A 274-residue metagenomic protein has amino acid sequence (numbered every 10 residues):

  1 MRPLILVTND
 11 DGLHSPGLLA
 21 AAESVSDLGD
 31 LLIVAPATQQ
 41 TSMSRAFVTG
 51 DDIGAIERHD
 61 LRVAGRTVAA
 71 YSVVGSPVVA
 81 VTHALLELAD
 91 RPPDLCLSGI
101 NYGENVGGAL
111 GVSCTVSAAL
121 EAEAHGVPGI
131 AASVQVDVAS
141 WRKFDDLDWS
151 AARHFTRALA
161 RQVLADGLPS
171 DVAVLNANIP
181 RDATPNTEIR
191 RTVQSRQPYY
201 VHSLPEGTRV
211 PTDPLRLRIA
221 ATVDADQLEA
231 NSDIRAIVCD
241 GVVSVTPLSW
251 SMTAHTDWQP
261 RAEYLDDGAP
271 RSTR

Functional and structural regions predicted by a protein language model:
M1-I5, P16-E87, R91-P92: A cross-family phosphate/adenosyl-ligand binding-site feature
D11-L19, R209-V210: Short acidic, Gly/Ser-rich segments with clustered Asp/Glu that frequently serve as metal-coordination loops in enzyme
L32-V34, Y71, L97, P128-A132 (+2 more regions): Hydrophobic/aromatic beta-strand patches that form the interior of the parallel beta-sheet core in alpha/beta enzyme
M43, L147-R274: Electrostatically charged, flexible surface regions
A84-D90, S117-P128: Alpha-helix C-terminal capping segments
L95-G103: Short acidic, glycine-rich surface-loop motifs adjacent to enzyme active sites
E104-S113: Glycine/threonine-rich flexible loop motifs
E123-F144: Glycine-rich phosphate/pyrophosphate-binding loops and their adjacent beta-strand/loop elements at enzyme active sites
